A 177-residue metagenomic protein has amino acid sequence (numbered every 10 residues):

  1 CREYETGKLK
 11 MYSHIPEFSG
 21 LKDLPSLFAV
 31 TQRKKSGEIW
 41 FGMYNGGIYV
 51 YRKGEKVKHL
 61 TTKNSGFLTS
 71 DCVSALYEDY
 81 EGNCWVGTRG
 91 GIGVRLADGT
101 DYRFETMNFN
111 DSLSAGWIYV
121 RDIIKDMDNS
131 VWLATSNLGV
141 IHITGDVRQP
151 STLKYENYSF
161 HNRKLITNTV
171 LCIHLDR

Functional and structural regions predicted by a protein language model:
C1-R177: Carboxylate-rich, polar loop motifs that coordinate divalent cations or form catalytic acidic clusters
